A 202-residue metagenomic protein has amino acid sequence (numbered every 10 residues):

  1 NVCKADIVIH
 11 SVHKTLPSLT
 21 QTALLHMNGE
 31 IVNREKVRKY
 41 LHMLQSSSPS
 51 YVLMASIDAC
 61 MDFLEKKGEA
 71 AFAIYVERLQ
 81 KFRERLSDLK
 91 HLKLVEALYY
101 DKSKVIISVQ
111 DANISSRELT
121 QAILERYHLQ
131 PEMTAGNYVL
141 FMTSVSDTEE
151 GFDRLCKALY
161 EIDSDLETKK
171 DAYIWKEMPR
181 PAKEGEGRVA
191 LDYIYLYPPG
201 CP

Functional and structural regions predicted by a protein language model:
V2-C3, T15-L19, N33, L64 (+2 more regions): Solvent-exposed alpha-helices and their adjacent loops that cap or buttress functional pockets in soluble metabolic
C3, S11, H26, Y40 (+6 more regions): Generic, well-ordered alpha-helical scaffold segments in large soluble proteins
C3-V37, S46-S56: Active-site PLP attachment segment
H10-K14, M43-S50, G68-Y75, S108-N113 (+1 more regions): Hydrophobic alpha-helical scaffolding
K14-T15, E30-V32, A59-C60, Q110-A112 (+1 more regions): Short, glycine-/Ser/Thr-/acidic-enriched flexible segments
A55-A70, S146-E150: Amphipathic alpha-helix from the class-I
M61, E65-A97, R117: Conserved PLP-dependent catalytic core of the aminotransferase class-I/II
S87-P202: Conserved C-terminal alpha-helix-loop-beta "cap" of PLP-dependent enzymes that closes/shapes the active-site mouth
